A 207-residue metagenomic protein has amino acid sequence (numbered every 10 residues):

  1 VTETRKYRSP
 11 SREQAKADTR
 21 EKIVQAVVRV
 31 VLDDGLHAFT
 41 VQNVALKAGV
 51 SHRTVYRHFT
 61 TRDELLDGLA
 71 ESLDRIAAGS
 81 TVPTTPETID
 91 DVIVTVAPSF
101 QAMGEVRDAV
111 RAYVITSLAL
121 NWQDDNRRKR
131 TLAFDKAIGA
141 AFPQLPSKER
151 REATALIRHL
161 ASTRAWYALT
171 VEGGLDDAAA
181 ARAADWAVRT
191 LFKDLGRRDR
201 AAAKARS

Functional and structural regions predicted by a protein language model:
V1-G49, E64: Basic, helix-initiating cap at the start of DNA-binding domains
R29-D33, A38-F39, D67-T95: Amphipathic alpha-helical linker/stalk segments
V31, F59, E64-L73, V114 (+1 more regions): Alpha-helical DNA-contacting segments of helix-turn-helix folds
G49-F59: Short hydrophobic/aromatic patch on the recognition helix
G68-L73, P98-N121, L132-K136, Y167-A168: Amphipathic alpha-helical segments used for helix-helix packing
D91-V94, P98, A102, L118-A155 (+2 more regions): Amphipathic alpha-helical packing segments from all-alpha helical-bundle domains
T154-L175, T190-R200: Amphipathic C-terminal alpha-helical segment
